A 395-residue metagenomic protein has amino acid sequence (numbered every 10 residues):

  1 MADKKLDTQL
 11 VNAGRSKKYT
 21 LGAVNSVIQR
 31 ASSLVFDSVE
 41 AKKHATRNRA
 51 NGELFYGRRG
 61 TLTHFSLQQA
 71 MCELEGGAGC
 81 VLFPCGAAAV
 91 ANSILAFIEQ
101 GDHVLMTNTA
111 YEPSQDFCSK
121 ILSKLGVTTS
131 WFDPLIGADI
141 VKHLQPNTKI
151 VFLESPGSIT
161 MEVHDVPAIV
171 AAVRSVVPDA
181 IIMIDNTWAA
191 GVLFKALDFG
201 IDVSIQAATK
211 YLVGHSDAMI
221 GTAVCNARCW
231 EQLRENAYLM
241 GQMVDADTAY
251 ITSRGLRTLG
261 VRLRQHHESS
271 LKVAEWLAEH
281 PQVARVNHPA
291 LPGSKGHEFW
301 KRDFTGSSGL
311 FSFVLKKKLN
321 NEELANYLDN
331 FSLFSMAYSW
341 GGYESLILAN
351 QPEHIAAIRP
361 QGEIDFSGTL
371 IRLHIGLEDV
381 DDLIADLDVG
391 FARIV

Functional and structural regions predicted by a protein language model:
M1-T61, Q69, I371: N-terminal "arm"/small-domain region of PLP-dependent enzymes with the aminotransferase-like
A2, L10-Y19, C80-H280, N287 (+1 more regions): Conserved PLP-enzyme active-site core in the AAT-like
D3, L10-V27, E323-P360: C-terminal core of ALDH-fold dehydrogenases
S38-A88, P113-K120: Conserved N-terminal alpha-helix of the aminotransferase class I/II PLP-enzyme fold
G76, N147, Q282-R285, L333 (+1 more regions): Glycine-centered tight turns that cap/initiate beta-strands
S119-K120, T128-S130, K149, R262 (+2 more regions): PLP-dependent enzyme catalytic core of the Aspartate aminotransferase-like
V224, S312-V314, H374-G376: Short hydrophobic/aromatic beta-strand micro-patches that form the beta-sheet surface supporting nucleotide- or nucleic
L271-S332, M336-G341, I355-G362: Conserved small-domain helix->loop->beta segment predominantly found in fold-type I
